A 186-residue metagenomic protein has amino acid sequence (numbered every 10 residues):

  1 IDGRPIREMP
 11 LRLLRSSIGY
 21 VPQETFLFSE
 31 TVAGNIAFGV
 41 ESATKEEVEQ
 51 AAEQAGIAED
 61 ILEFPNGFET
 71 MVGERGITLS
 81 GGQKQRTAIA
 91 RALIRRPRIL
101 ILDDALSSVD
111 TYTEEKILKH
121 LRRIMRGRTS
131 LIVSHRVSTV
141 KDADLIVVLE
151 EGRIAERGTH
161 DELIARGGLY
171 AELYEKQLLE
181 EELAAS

Functional and structural regions predicted by a protein language model:
I1-R4, L14: Conserved ABC transporter NBD signature motif
P5, A58-T87, A105, V109-Y112 (+1 more regions): ABC-fold ATPase nucleotide-binding domain signature/coupling loops
E8, R15, A33-E74, G127 (+1 more regions): ABC ATPase nucleotide-binding domain helical subdomain, centered on the C-loop/LSGGQ "ABC signature"
L11, R15-I18, S29-E30, L121 (+1 more regions): ABC ATPase nucleotide-binding domain
Q54, E63, G67, K119 (+2 more regions): C-terminal portion of ABC ATPase nucleotide-binding domains
I89, V133: Hydrophobic anchor residue at the start of the ABC signature
I94-R98, G127: A short, proline-enriched helix->beta-strand linker immediately N-terminal to the Walker B motif in ABC-type P-loop
L100-D104: Catalytic Walker B motif of ABC-type/P-loop ATPase nucleotide-binding domains
